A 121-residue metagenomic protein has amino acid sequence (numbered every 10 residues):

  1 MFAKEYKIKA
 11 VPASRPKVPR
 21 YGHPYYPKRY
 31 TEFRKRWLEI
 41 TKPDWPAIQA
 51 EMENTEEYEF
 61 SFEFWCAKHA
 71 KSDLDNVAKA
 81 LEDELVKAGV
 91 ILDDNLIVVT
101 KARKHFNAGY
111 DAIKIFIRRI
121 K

Functional and structural regions predicted by a protein language model:
M1-K121: Acidic, proline/glycine-enriched N-terminal capping motif
